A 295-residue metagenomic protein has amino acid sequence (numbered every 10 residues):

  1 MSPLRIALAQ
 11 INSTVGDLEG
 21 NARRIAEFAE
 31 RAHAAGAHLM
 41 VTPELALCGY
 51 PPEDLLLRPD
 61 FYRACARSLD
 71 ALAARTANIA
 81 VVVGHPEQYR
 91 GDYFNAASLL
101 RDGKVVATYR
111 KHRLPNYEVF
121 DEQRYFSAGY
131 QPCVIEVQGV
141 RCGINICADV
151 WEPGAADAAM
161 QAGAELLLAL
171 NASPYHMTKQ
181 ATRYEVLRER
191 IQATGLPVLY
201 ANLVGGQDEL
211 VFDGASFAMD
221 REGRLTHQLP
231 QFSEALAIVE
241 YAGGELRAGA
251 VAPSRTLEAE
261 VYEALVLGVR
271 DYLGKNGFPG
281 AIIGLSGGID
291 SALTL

Functional and structural regions predicted by a protein language model:
M1-G284, I289-L295: Enzyme catalytic cores with a strong preference for nitrogen-chemistry domains
